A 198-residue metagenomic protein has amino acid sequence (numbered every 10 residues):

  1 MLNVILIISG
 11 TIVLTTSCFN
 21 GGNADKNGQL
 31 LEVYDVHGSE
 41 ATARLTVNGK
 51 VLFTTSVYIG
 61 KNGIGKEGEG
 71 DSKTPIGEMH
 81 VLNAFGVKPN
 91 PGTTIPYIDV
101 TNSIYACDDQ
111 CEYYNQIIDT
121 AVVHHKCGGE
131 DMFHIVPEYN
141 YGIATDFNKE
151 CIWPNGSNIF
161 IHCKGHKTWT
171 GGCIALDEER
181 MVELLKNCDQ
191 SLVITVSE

Functional and structural regions predicted by a protein language model:
M1-I5: Bacterial N-terminal signal peptides that target proteins for export
I8-K26: Bacterial Sec-dependent signal peptides at the C-terminal "C-region" and cleavage site
G21-T170, R180-E198: Cell wall/extracellular polymer interaction/catalysis modules
G172-L176: Extended catalytic/binding region for NAD+/ADP-ribose chemistry, centered on the ART fold
